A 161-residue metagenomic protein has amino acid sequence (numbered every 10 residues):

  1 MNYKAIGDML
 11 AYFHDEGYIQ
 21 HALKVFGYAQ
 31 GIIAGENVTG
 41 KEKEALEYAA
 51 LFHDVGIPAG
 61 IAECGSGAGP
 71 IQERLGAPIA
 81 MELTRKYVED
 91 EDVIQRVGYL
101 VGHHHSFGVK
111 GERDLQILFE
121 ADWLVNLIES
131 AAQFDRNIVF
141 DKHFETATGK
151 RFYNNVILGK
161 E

Functional and structural regions predicted by a protein language model:
N2-K24, G56-S66: Active-site flanking loop/helix segments enriched in acidic
Y3-G7, R74, E91-Q95, I138: Generic alpha-helical secondary structure signal
A11-G40, F52, E89, H103-E161: Divalent metal-dependent phosphate-bond-processing catalytic cores, especially two-metal-ion Mg2+/Mn2+ enzymes that act
G17, V38, E44, G65-Q72: Alpha-helix N-cap/loop-to-helix boundary motif
H21, E42-E47, Q72, V93-V97 (+1 more regions): Short, conserved alpha-helical segments within structured domains
V25-Y28, I32, P70-K86: An active-site-proximal "capping" alpha-helix that borders the catalytic cofactor pocket
K43-G65, G76, A80, G98-H105: His-Asp-centered metal-binding catalytic motifs of divalent-metal-dependent phosphohydrolases/nucleases
L83-Y87, E91, Q95-H103: Mid-chain, well-packed structural core segment of small domains
